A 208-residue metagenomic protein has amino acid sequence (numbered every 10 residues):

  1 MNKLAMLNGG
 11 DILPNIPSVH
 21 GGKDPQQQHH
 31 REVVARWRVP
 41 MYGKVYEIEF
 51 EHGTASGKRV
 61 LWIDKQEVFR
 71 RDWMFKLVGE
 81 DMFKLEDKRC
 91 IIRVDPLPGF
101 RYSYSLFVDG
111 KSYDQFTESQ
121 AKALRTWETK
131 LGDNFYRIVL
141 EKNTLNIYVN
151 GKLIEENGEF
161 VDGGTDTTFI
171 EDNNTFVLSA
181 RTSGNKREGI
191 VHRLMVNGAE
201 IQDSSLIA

Functional and structural regions predicted by a protein language model:
N2-V191, M195-A208: N-terminal targeting and processing segments
